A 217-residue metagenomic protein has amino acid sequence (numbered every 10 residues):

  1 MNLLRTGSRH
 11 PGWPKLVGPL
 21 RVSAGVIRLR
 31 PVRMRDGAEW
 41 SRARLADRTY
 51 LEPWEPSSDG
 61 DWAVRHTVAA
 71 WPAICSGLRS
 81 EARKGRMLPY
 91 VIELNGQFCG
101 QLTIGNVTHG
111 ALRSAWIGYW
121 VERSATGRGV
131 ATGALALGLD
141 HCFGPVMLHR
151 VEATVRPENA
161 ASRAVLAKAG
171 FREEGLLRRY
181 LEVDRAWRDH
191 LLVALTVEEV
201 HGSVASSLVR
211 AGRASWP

Functional and structural regions predicted by a protein language model:
M1-S124, W187-P217: GNAT-family acyltransferases
D59, P157-E158, L181: Positions that flank functional sites
Y90, H141-F143, F171: Conserved hydrophobic/aromatic "anchor" residues that stabilize well-ordered secondary structure elements
Y119-V121, G127-H141, A160-K168: Conserved acetyl-CoA-binding loop-helix of GNAT-fold acetyltransferases
G144-T154: Conserved GNAT acetyl-CoA-binding A-motif
E152-T154, R172-D189: Conserved catalytic-core motifs of GNAT/GCN5-like acyltransferases
